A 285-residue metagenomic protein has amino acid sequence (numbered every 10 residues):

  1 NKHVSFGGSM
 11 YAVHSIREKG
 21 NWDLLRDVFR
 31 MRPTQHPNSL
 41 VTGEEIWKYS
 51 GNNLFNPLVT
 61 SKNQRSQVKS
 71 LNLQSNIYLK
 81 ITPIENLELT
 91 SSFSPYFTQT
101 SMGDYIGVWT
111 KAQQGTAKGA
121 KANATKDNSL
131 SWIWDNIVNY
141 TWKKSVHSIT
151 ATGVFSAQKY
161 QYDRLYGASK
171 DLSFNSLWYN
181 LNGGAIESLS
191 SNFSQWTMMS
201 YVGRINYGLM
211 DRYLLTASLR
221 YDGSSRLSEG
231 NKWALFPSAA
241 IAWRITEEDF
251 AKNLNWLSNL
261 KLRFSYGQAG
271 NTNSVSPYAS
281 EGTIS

Functional and structural regions predicted by a protein language model:
K2-Q74, T90-M199, R226-S228, E247-S285: Surface-exposed loop/interface segments of Gram-negative outer-membrane beta-barrel transport/assembly proteins
S75-I77, N136-V138, A151, G203 (+2 more regions): Membrane-embedded beta-strands of outer-membrane beta-barrel proteins, especially the hydrophobic/small aromatic
T82-N86: A conserved hydrophobic secondary-structure block that centers on an alpha-helix together with its immediately flanking
M199-L209: Structured alpha-helical segments in the cores of large, soluble enzyme domains
M210-L214: Short connector loops/turns at beta-strand edges and beta->alpha or beta->beta junctions
L215-S224: Transmembrane beta-strand segments that form the barrel wall of outer-membrane beta-barrel proteins
K232-A242: Short secondary-structure subsegments characteristic of cysteine-rich extracellular domains
